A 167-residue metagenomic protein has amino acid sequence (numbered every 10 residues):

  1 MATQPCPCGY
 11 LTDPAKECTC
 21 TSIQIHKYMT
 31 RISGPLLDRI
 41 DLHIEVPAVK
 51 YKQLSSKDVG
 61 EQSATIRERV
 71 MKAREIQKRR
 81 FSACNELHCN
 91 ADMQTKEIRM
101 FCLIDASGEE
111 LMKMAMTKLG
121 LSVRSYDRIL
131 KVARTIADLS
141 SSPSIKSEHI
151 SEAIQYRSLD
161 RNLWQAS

Functional and structural regions predicted by a protein language model:
M1-A166: Basic, amphipathic alpha-helical bundle interface domains used for macromolecular binding and assembly
